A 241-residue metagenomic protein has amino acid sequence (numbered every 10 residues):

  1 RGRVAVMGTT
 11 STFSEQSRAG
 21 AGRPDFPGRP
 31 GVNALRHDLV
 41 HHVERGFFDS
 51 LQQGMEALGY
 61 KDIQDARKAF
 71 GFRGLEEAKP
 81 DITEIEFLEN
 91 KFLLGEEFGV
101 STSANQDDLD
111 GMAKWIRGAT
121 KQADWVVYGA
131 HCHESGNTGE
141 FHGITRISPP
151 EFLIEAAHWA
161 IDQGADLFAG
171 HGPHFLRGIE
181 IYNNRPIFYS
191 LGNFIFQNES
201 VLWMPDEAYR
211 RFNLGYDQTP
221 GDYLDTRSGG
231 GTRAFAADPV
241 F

Functional and structural regions predicted by a protein language model:
R1-F241: Acidic, metal/ion-coordinating pockets
